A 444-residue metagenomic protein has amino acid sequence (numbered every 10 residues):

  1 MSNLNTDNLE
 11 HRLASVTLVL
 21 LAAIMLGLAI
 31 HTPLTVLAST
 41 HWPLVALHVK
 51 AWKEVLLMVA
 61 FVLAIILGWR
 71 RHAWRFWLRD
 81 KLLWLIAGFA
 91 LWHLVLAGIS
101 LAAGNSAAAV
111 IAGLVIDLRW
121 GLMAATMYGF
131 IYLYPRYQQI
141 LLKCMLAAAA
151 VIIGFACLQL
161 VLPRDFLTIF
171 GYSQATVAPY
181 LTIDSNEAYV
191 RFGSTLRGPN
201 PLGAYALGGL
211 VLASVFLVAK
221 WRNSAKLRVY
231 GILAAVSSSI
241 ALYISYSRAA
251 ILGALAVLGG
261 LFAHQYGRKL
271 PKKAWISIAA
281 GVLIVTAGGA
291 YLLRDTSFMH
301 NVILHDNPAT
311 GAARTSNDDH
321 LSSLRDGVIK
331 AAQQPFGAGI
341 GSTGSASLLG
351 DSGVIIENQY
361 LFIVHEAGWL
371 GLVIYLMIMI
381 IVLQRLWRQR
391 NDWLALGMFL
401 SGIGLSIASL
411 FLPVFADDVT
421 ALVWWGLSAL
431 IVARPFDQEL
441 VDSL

Functional and structural regions predicted by a protein language model:
N5-V16, I65-L85, F216-L233, R268-W275 (+1 more regions): Membrane-interface helix-loop-helix junctions at transmembrane boundaries of multi-pass membrane enzymes, predominantly
T17-A38, L57-L122, L405-S406: N-terminal hydrophobic segments of proteins, predominantly signal-anchor/transmembrane helices of inner/organellar
L18, A22, A254-L258, L396-A408 (+1 more regions): Transmembrane alpha-helices of multi-pass inner-membrane enzymes
L34-L37, R294, F298-H300, L304-A367: Long extracytoplasmic/lumenal interhelical loops at the membrane interface of multi-pass membrane proteins
L47-I66, L114-A125, P201-L210, L252-G259 (+2 more regions): Membrane-embedded alpha-helical segments of multi-pass membrane proteins, especially the transmembrane helices
L94, T126, Q139-Q265, M377 (+3 more regions): Alpha-helical transmembrane segments of multi-pass inner-membrane proteins
G154, Q159-P163, S245, F262-G311 (+1 more regions): A membrane-periplasm/extracellular boundary helix in multi-pass inner-membrane enzymes that assemble envelope glycans
S194, G198-N200, S239-A241, P335-A338 (+3 more regions): A conserved mid-to-late transmembrane alpha helix and its immediate loop/hinge that forms the functional core
